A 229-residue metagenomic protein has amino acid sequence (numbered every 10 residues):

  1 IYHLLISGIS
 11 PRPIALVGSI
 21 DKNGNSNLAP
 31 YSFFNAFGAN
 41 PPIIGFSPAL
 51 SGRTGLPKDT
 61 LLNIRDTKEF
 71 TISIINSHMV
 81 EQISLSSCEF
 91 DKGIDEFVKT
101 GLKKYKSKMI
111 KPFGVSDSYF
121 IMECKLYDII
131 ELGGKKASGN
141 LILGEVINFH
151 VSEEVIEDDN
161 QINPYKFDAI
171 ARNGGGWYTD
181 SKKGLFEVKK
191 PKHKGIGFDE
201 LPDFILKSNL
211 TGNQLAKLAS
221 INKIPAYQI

Functional and structural regions predicted by a protein language model:
I1-I229: Basic, polyanion-binding surface patches
